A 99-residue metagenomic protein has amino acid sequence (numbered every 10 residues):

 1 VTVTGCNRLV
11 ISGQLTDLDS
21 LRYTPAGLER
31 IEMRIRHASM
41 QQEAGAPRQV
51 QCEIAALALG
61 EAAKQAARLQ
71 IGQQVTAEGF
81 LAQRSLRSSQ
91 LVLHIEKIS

Functional and structural regions predicted by a protein language model:
V1-S99: Single-stranded nucleic acid-binding surfaces, predominantly the OB-fold ssDNA-binding core
